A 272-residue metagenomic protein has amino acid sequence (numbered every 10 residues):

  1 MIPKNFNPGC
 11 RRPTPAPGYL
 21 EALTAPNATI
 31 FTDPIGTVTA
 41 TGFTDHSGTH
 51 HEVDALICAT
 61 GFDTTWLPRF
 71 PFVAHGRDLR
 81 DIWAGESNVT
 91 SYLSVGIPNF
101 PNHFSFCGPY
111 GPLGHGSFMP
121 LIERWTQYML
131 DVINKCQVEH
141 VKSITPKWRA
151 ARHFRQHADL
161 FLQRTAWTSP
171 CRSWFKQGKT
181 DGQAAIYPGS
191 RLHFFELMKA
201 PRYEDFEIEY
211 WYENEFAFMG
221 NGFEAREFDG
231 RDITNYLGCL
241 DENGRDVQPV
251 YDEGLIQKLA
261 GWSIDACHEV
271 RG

Functional and structural regions predicted by a protein language model:
M1-G272: N-terminal FAD-binding dinucleotide-binding subdomain shared by FAD-dependent oxidases/monooxygenases
